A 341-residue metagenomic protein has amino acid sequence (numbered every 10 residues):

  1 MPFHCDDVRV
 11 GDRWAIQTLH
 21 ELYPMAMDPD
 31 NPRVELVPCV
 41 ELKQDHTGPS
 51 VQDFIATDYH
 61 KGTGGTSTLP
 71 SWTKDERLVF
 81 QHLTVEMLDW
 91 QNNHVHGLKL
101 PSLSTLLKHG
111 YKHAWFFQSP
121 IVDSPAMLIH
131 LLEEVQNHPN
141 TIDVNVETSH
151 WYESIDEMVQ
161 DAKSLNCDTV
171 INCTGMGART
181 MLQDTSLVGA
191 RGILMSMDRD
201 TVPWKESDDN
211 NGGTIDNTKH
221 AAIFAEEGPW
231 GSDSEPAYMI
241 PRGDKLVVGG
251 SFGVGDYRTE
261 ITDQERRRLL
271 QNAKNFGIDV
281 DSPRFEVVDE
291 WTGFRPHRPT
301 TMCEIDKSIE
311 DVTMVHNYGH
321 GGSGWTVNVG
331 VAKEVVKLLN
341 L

Functional and structural regions predicted by a protein language model:
M1, R33, T174-D311, G324-W325: Active-site substrate-recognition segment that forms the wall of the catalytic cavity or substrate channel
M1-G11: Conserved N-terminal glycine-rich FAD pyrophosphate-binding loop of Rossmann-like flavoproteins
Q17-E134, H138-P139: Flavin (FAD/FMN) cofactor-binding and adjacent substrate-gating region of FAD-dependent oxidoreductase domains
D30, V135-V146, P283, E310-T313: A short helix-to-beta-strand connector/capping loop
T47, M176-G177, H320: Short glycine-rich anion-binding loops that position phosphate/pyrophosphate groups of nucleotides and phosphorylated
L78, L83-E86, P101-L107, H130 (+1 more regions): C-terminal catalytic lobe of FAD-dependent flavoproteins
N140-S164: A conserved short coil-to-beta-strand element within the FAD-binding core of flavoproteins
L165-G175, A332: Short hydrophobic core segments
